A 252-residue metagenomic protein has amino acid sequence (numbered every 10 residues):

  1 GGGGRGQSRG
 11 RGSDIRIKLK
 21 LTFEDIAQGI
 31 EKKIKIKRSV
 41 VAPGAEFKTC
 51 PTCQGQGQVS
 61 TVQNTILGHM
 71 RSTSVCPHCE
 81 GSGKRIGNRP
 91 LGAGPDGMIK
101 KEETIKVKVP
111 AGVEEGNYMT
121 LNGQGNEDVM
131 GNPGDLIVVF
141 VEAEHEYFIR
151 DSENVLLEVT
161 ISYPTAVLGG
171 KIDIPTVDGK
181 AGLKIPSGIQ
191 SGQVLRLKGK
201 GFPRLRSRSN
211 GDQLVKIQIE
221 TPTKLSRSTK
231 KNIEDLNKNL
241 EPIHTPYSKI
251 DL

Functional and structural regions predicted by a protein language model:
G1-L252: Non-catalytic interaction modules of co-chaperones and other macromolecular assembly/maintenance factors
